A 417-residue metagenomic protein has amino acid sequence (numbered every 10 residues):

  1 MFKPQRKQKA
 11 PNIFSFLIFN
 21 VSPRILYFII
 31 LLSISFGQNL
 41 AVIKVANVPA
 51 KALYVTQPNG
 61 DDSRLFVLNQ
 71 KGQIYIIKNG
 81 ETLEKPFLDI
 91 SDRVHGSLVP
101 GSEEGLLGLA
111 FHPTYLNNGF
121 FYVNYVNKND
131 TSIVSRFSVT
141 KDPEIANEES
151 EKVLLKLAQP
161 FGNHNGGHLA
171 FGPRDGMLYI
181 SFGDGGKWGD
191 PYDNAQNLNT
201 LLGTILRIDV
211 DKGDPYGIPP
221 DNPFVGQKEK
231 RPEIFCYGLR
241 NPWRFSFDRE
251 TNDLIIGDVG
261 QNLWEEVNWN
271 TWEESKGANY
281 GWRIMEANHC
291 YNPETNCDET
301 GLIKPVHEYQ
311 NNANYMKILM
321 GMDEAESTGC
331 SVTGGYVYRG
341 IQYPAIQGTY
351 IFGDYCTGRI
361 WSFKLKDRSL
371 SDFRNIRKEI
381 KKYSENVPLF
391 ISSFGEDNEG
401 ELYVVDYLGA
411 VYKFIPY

Functional and structural regions predicted by a protein language model:
M1-V21: N-terminal secretory signal peptides that target proteins for export/translocation
R24-I25, S35: Cleavable N-terminal signal peptides
I30-G37: Hydrophobic h-region of N-terminal signal peptides that target proteins for export in Gram-negative bacteria
Q38-G189, R244-F247, N252-G260, W264 (+2 more regions): Acidic, Gly/Ser/Thr-rich repeat motifs that build Ca2+-stabilized beta-propeller blades
I43-K44, L83-D92, I145-L155, G217-P223 (+2 more regions): Beta-propeller fold detector
G60, V99, E104-L106, T114 (+2 more regions): Beta-propeller domain segments
L370-E396: Conserved blade-ending motifs and adjacent loop-strand segments that build the rim/top face of beta-propeller domains
